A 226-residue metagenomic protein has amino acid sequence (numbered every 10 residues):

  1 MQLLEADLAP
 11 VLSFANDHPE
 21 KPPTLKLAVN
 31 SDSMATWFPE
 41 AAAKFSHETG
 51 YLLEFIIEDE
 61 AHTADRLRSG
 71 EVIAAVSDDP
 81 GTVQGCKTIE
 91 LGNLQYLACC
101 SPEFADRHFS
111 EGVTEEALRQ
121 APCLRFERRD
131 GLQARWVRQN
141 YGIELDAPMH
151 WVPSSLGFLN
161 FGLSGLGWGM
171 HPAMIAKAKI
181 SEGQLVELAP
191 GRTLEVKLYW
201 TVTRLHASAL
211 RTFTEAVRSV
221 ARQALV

Functional and structural regions predicted by a protein language model:
M1-P19: Alpha-helical "hinge/linker" immediately C-terminal to small N-terminal DNA-binding modules
D17-L25, E116-Q120: Immediate post-signal peptide segment of exported/extracytoplasmic ligand-binding proteins
E20-Q84: Central regulatory/effector-binding core of bacterial HTH transcription factors
T24-V29, A75, C99, L124 (+2 more regions): Short, well-ordered beta-strand segments
D59-E60, S77-G81, S101-P102, S154 (+1 more regions): Beta->alpha turn/N-cap motifs
I73-S77, G167-H171, L188: Paired acidic/hydrophobic, glycine-rich loop segments that form the ligand-binding mouth/hinge of periplasmic-binding
K87-L166, I180-L194, R222-V226: C-terminal regulatory
P190-V226: A late-sequence structural motif
